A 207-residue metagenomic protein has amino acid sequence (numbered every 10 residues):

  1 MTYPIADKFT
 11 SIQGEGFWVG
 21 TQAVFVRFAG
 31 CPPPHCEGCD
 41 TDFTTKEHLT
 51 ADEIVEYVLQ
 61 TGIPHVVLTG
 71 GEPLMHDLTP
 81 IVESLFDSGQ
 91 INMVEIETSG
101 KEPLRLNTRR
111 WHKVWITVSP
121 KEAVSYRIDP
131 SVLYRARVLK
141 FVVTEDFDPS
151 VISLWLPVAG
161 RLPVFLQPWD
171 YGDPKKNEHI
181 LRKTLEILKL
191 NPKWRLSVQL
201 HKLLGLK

Functional and structural regions predicted by a protein language model:
M1-Q22, T184-E186: Short, Lys/Arg-rich amphipathic segments at extreme N-termini
Y3-T10, A23, A29-P33, E37-K113: Conserved Radical SAM active-site core
S11-W18, A23, P34, T45 (+5 more regions): A generic structural micro-environment signature that highlights single residues at secondary-structure boundaries
L74-K207: Conserved AdoMet/S-adenosylmethionine-binding subsite of the radical SAM
